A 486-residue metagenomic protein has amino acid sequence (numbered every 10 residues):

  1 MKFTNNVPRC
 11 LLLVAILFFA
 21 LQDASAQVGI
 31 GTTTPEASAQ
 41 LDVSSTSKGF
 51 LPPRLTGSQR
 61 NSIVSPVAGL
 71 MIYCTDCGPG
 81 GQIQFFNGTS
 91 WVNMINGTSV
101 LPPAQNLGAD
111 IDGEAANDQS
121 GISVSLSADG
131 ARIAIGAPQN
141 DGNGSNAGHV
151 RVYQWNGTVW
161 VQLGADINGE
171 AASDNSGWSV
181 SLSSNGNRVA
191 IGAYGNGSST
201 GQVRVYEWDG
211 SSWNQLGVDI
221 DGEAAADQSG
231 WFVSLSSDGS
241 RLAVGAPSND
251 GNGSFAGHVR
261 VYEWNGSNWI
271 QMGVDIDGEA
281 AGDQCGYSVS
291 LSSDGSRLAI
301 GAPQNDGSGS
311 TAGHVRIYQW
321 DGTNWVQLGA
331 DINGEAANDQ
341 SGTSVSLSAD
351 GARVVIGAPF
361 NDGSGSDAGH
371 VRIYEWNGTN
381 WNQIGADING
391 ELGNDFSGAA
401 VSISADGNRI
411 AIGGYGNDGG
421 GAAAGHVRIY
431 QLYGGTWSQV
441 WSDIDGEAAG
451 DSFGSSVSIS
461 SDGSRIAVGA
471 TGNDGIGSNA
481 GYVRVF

Functional and structural regions predicted by a protein language model:
K2-N5, C10-L11, I16, A26-P103: C-terminal trimerization/auto-chaperone modules of long, extracellular attachment fibers and adhesins
I16-F18, W437: Intrinsic disorder/low-complexity segments in short proteins, especially the signal peptide and propeptide regions
A20-D23: N-terminal signal peptide c-region/cleavage motif recognized by signal peptidases
T34, S99-F486: Conserved beta-strand/short-helix segments that make up beta-rich extracellular adhesion/recognition modules
